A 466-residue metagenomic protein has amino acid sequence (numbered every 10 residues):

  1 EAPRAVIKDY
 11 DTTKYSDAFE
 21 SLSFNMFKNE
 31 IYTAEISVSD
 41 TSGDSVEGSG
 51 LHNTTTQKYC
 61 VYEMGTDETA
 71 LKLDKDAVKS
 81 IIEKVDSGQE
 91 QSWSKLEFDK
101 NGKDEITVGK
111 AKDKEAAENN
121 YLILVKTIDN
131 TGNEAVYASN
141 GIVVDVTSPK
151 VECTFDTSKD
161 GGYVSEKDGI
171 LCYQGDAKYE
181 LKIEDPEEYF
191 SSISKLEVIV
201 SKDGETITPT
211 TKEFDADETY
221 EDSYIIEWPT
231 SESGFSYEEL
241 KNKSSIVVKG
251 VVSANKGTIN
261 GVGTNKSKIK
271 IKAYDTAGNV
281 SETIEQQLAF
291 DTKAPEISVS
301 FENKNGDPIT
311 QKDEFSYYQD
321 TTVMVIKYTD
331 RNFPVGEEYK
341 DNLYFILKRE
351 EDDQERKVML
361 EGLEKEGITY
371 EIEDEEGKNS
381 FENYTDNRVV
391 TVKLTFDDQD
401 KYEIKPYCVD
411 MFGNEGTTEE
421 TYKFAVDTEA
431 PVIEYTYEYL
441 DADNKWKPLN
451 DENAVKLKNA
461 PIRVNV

Functional and structural regions predicted by a protein language model:
E1-V466: Low-complexity, disordered linker/stalk regions enriched in Pro/Thr/Ser/Gly
